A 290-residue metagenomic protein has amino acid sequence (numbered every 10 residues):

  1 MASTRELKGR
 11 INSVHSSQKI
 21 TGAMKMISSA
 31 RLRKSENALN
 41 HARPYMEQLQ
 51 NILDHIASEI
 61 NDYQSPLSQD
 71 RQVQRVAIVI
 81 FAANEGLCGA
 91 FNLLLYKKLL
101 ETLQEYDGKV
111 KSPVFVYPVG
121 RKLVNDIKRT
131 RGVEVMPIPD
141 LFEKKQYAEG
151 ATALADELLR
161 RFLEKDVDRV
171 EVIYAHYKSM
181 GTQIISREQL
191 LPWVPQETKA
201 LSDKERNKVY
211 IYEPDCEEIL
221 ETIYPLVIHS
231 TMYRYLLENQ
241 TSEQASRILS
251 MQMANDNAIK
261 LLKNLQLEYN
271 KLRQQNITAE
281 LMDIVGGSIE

Functional and structural regions predicted by a protein language model:
M1-E290: C-terminal beta-strand-loop-alpha-helix "lid" module of Rossmann-like NAD(P)-dependent dehydrogenases
